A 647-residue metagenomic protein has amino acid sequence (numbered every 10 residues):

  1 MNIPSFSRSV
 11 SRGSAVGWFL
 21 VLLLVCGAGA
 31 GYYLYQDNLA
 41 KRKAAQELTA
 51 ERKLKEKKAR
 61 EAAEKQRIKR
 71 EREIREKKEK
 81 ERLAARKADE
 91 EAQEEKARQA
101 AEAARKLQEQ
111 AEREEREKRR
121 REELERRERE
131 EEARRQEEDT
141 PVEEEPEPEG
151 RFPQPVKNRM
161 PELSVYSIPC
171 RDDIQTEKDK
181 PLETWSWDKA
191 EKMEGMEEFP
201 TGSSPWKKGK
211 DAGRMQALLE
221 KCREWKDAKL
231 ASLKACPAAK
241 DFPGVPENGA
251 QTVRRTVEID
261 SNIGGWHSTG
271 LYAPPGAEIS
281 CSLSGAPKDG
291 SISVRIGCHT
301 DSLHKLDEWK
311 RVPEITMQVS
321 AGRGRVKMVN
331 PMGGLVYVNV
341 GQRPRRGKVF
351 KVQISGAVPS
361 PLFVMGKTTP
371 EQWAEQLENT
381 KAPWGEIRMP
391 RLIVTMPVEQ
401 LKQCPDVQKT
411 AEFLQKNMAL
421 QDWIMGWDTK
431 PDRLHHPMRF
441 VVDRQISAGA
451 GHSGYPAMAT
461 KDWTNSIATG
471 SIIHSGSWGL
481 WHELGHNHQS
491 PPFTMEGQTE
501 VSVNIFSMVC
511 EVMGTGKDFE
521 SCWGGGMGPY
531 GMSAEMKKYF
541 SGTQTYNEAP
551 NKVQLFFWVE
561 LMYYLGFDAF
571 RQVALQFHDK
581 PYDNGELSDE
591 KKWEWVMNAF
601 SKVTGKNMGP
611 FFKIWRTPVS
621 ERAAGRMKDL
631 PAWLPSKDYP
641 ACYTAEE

Functional and structural regions predicted by a protein language model:
R8-V21: N-terminal Sec-pathway targeting helices
L34-P146: Long, low-complexity, compositionally biased polyampholytic IDRs enriched for Lys/Glu and Gln/Arg
P148-A231, W384, P390-E399: Activation corresponds to long, low-complexity, non-globular regions
P148-R159, S164-S167, R171-T176, E224 (+3 more regions): Beta/coil-rich, acidic/histidine-enriched accessory regions frequently appended to metallopeptidases
E224-P359: Beta-strand-enriched, solvent-exposed domains that form extended recognition/catalytic surfaces
Q342-I387: Exposed low-complexity, polar/acidic, P/S/T/G-rich flexible segments that act as propeptides, protease-susceptible
W373-Q376, T380-Y563, Q572-V573: Catalytic cores of extracellular degradative/oxidative enzymes
P529-A624, P635: Active-site-proximal alpha-helical
